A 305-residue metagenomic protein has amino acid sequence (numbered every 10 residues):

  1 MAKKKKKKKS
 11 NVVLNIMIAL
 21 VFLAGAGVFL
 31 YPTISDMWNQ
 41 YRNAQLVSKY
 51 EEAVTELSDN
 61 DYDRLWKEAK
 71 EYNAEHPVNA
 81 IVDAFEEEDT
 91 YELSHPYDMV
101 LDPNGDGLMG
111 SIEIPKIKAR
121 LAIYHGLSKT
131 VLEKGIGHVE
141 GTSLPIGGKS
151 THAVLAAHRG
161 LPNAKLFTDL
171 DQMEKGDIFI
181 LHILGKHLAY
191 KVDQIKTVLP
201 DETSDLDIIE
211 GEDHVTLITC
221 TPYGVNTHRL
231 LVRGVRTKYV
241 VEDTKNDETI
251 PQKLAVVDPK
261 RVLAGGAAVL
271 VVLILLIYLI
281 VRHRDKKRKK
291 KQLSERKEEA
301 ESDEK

Functional and structural regions predicted by a protein language model:
M1-K6: Short, Lys/Arg-rich, polar N-terminal cytosolic tail immediately upstream of the first transmembrane signal-anchor
K8-V257, D285, K289, L293: Solvent-exposed, non-transmembrane regions of membrane-associated and secreted proteins
S58-N60, S302-K305: Cytosolic juxtamembrane regulatory segments of multi-pass membrane proteins
T249-E304: C-terminal single-pass membrane-anchor helix
